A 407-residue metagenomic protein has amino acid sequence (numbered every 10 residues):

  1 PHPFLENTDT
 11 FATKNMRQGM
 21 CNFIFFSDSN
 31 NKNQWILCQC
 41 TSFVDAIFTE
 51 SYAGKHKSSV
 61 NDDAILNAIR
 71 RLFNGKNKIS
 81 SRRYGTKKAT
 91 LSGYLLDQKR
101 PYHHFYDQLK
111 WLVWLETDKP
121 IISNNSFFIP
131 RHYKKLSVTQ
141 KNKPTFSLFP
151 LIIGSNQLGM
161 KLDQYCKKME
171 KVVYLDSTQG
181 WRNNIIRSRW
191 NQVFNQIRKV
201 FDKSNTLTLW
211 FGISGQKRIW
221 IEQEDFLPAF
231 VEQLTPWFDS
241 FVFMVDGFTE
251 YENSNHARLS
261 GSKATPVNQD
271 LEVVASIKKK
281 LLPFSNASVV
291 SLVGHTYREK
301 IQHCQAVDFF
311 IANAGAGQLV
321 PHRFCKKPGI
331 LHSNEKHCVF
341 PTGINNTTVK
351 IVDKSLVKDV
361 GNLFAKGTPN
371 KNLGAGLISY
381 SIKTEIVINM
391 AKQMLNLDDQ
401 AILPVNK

Functional and structural regions predicted by a protein language model:
P1-F309, N313-K407: N-terminal targeting/anchoring "stem" of glycan-biosynthesis enzymes
